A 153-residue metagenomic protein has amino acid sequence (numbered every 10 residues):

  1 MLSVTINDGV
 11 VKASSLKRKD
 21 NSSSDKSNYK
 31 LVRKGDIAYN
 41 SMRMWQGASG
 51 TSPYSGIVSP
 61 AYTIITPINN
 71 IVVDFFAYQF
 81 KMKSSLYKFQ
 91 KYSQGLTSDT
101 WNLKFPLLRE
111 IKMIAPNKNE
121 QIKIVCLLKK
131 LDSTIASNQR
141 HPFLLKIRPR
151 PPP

Functional and structural regions predicted by a protein language model:
M1-P153: Feature detects amphipathic, helix-rich regulatory segments
